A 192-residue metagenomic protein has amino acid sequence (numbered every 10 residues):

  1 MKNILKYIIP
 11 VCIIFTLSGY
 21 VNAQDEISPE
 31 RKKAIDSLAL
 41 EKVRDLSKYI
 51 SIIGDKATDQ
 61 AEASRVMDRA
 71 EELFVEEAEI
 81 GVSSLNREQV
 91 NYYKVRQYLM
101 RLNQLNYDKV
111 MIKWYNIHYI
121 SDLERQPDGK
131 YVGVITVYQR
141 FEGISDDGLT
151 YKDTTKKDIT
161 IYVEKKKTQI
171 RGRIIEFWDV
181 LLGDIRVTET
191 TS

Functional and structural regions predicted by a protein language model:
M1-P29: Bacterial Sec-dependent N-terminal signal peptides
I9, G129-G133, D153-K157: Residues at beta-strand starts and edge strands
N22-D68: Short, low-complexity N-terminal intrinsically disordered segments enriched in polar/charged residues
Q24-R44, S84, K113-P127, R173 (+2 more regions): N-terminal targeting segments with Sec-dependent signals, encompassing both cleavable signal peptides and non-cleavable
I52-D55, D59-D68, S84, I112-I117 (+1 more regions): Short glycine-rich, low-complexity/disordered patches
A63-M111: Short solvent-exposed beta->alpha transition segments
R96-D147: Surface-exposed, charged secondary-structure patches
F141-S192: Glycine-rich, aromatic-bearing surface loops/beta-hairpins
